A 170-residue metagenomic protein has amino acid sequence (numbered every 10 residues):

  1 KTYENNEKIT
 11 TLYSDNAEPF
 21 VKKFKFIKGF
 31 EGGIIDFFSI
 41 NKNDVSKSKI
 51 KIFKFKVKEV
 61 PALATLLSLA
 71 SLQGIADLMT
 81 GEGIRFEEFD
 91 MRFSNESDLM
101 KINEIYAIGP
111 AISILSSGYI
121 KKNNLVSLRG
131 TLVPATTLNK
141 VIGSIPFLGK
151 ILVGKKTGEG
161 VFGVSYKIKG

Functional and structural regions predicted by a protein language model:
K1-V133, Y166-I168: Solvent-exposed beta-strand/coil patches in large extracellular/periplasmic or lumenal scaffold regions
V133-G170: Surface-exposed, gly/pro-biased binding rims or lids
